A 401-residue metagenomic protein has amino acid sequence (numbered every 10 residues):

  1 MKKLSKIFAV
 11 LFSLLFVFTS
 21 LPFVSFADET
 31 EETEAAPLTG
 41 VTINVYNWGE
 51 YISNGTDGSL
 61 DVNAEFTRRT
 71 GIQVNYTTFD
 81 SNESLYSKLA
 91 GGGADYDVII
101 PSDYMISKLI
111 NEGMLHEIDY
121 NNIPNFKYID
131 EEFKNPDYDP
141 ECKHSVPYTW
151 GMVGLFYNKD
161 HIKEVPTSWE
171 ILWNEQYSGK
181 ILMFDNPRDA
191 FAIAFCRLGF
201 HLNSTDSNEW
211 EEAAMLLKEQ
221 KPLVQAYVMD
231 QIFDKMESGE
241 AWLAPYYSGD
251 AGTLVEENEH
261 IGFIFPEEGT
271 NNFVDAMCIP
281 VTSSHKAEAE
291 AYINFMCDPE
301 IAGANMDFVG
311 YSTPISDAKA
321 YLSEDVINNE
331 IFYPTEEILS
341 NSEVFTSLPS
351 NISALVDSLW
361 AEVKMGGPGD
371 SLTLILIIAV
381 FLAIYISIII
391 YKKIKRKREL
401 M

Functional and structural regions predicted by a protein language model:
F18-A35, K393-I394: Sec-dependent signal peptide cleavage junction
E32-G40, D103-W150, K163-I171: Hinge/lid segment of periplasmic solute-binding proteins
E34-K108: Early extracytoplasmic/lumenal segment of secretory-pathway proteins
I110-I118, D137-K143, T253-F265, D325-E330: Ligand-binding "clamshell"
H116-K127, S145, E259-N271, P280-S283: Short beta-strand->loop
M183, A190, A194, L202-P266: Ligand-binding pocket segment of bilobal, Venus flytrap-like solute-binding proteins
P280-N341, Y385: Mature extracytoplasmic/periplasmic domains
E336-M401: Conserved C-terminal helix/tail region of periplasmic/extracytoplasmic solute-binding proteins
